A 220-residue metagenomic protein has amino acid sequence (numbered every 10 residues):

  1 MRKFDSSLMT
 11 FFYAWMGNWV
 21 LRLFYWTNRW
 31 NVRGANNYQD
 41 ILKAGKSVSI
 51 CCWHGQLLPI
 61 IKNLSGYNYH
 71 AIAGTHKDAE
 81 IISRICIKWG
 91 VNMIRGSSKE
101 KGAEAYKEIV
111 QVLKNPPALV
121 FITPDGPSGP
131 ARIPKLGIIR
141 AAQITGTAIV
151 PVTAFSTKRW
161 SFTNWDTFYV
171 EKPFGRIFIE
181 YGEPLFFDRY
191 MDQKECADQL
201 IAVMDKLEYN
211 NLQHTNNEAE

Functional and structural regions predicted by a protein language model:
M1-F12, M16-W19, Q39, S65-Y67 (+2 more regions): Non-catalytic C-terminal accessory region of glycerolipid acyltransferases and related lyso-lipid remodeling enzymes
S7-F11, R29-N31, C52-Q56, D78-S83 (+1 more regions): Short hydrophobic/aromatic-rich motifs at helix boundaries and adjacent loops
R22-S47, W53-P59: A short, well-structured juxtamembrane/interface segment
Y25-W30, S49, G96-K101, P127-S128: Short, flexible loop segments at the rims of nucleotide/cofactor-binding pockets, characterized by
N28, I50, D78, V91-G96 (+4 more regions): Aromatic-residue detector
N31-R33, I94, E180: General small-molecule cofactor/ligand-binding pocket signal
G34, C52, A73, E183 (+1 more regions): Pocket-edge structural micro-motifs
S47-E100, T145, S161: Catalytic core of membrane glycerolipid acyltransferases/transacylases, capturing the structured, soluble-facing
